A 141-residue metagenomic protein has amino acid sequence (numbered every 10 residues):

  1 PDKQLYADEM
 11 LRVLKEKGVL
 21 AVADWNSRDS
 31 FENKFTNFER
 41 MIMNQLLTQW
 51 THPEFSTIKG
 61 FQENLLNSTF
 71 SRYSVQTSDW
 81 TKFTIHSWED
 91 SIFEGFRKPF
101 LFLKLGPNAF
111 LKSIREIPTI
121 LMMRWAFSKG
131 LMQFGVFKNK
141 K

Functional and structural regions predicted by a protein language model:
P1, K15, K141: Short conserved AdoMet
Q4-V19: A short glycine-rich, Lys/Arg-flanked "PGG" loop and its adjoining helix->strand segment in the class I
V19-N44: Conserved class I S-adenosyl-L-methionine
N44-W50: Short beta-alpha connecting loops at secondary-structure transitions that line or flank enzyme active sites
H52-T69: Short alpha-helix
S68-F70, F93-G95, K129-K141: Core SAM-dependent methyltransferase catalytic element
F70-F83: Conserved S-adenosyl-L-methionine
T81-F127: C-terminal helical/coil "lid" or tail adjacent to the Rossmann-like core of SAM-dependent
